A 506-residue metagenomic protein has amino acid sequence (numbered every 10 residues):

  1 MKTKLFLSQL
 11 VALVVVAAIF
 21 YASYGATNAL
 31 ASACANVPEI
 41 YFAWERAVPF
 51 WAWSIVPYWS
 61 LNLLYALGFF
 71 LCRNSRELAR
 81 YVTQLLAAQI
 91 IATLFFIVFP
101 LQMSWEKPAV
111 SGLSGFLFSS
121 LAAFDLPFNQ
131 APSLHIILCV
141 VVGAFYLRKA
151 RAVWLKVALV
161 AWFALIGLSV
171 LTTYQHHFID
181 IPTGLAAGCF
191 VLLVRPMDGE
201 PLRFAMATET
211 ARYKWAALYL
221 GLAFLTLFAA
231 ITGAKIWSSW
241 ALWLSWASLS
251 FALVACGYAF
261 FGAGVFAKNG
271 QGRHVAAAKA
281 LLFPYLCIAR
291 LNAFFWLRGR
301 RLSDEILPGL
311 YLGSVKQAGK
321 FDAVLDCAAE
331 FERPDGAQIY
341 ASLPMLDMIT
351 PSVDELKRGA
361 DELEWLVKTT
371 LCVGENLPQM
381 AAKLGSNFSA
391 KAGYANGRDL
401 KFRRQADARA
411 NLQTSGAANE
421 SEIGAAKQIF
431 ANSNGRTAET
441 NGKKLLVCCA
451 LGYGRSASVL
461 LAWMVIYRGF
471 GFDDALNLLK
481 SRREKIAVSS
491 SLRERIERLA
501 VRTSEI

Functional and structural regions predicted by a protein language model:
M1-L64, P108-A109, F118, G262-H274: N-terminal transmembrane-helix/juxtamembrane module of multi-pass inner/ER membrane proteins
N28-R46, L71-I166, F190-V194, L202 (+3 more regions): Membrane-interface loops
I55-A66, T83, I136-V141: Hydrophobic alpha-helical transmembrane segments
S114-L121, F295-L371, A431, G435-V447 (+2 more regions): Cysteine-based protein phosphatase catalytic domain of the PTP/DSP
F124-N129, V170-I179: Membrane-interface helix caps and helix-loop-helix hairpins in membrane proteins
L138-C139, H176-P196: Alpha-helical transmembrane segments that form the membrane-embedded catalytic/substrate-binding core of multi-pass
G199-F294, E364-T370, A438-K444, S458-I506: PTP/DSP superfamily signal
E375, Q379-A382, K443-L461: A phosphate-binding catalytic loop at a beta-strand-loop-alpha-helix junction that coordinates phosphoryl groups
